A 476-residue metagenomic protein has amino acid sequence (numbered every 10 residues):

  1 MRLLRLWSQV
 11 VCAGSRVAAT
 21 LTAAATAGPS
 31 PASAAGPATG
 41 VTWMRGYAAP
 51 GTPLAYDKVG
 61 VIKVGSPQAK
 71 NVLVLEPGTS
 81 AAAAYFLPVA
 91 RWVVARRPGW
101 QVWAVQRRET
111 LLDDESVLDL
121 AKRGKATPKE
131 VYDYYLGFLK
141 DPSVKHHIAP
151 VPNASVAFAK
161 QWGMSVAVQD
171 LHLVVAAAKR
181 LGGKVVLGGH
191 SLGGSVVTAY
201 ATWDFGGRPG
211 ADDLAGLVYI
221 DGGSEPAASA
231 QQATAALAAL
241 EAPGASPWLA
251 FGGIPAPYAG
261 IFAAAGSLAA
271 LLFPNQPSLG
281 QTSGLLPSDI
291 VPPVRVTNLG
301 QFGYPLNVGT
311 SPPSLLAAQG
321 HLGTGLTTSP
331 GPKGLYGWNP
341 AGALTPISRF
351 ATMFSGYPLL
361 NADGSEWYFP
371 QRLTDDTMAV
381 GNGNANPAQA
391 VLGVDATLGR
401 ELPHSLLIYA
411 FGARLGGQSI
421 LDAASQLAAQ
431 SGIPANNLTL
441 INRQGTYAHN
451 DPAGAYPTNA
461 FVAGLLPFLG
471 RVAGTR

Functional and structural regions predicted by a protein language model:
R2-A32: Secretory targeting and sorting signals
A35-V64: N-terminal cap/lid segment of alpha/beta-hydrolase-fold proteins
S66-P128: Short, surface-exposed "cap/lid" segments of acyl-processing enzymes
E76-T79, S191, A410-A413: Glycine-rich His-Gly loop
Q106, V296-R476: C-terminal subdomain of alpha/beta-hydrolase-fold enzymes, centered on the catalytic histidine and its supporting
R123-A178: Alpha/beta-hydrolase active-site loop
G188-G193, V197: Gly/Ala-rich beta-loop-alpha elbow adjacent to hydrolase catalytic centers
P209-A215, D221-R349: Alpha/beta-hydrolase-fold enzymes
